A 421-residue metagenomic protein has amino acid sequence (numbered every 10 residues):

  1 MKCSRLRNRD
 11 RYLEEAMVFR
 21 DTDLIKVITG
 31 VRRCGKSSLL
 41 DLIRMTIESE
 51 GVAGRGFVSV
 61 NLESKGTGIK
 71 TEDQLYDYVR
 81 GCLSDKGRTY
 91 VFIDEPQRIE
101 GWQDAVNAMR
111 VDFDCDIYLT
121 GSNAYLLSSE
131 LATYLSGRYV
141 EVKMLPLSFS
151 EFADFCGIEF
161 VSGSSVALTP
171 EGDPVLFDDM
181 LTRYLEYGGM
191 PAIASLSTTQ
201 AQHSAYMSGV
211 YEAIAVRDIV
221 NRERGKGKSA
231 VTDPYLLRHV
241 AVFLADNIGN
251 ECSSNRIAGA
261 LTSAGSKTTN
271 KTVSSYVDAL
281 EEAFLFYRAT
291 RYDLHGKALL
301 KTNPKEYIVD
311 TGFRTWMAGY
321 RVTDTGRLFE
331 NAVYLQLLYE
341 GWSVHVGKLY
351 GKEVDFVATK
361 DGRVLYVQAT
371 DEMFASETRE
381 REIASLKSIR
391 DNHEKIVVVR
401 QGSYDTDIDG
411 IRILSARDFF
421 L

Functional and structural regions predicted by a protein language model:
C3-D21: Pre-Walker A adenine-sensing motif
I28: Hydrophobic anchor at the beta1->P-loop junction of P-loop NTPases
K36: Conserved lysine of the Walker
L39, I43: Hydrophobic positions on the alpha1 helix immediately C-terminal to the Walker A/P-loop
V58-G87: Short glycine-rich substrate-engagement loop in P-loop NTPases that contacts/grips substrate
E130-D246, N250: Interdomain motor-coupling "hinge/lid" segment immediately C-terminal to the ATP-binding subdomain of NTP-driven enzymes
Q200-R363: Accessory nucleic acid-recognition modules appended to NTPase machines
G347, D371-A416: Catalytic cores of nucleic-acid endonucleases
